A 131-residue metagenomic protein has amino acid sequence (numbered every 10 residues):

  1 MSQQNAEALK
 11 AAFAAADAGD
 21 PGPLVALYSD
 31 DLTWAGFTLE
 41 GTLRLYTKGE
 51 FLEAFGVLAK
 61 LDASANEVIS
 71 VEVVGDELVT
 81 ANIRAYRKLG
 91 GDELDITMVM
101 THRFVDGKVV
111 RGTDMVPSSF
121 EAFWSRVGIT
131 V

Functional and structural regions predicted by a protein language model:
M1-A26, D30, F123-V131: Short, low-complexity N-terminal intrinsically disordered segments enriched in polar/charged residues
Q4, E53-V131: A beta-strand edge to alpha-helix "cap/lid" segment located at domain peripheries
N5-A8, D20, T47-F51, K108: Alpha-helical structural motif
A11, A26-L27, W34, T80 (+2 more regions): Generic detector of low-complexity/intrinsically disordered segments and short hydrophobic N-terminal stretches
A15, T38-T42, R87: Short histidine/acidic/glycine/proline-rich micro-motifs that form metal- and phosphate-coordinating active-site loops
A18, A35, G90: Short glycine-rich loop/turn motifs that provide flexible caps or phosphate-binding loops at active sites
P21-V25, S29-E77: A solvent-exposed, acidic/Ser-Thr-rich amphipathic alpha-helical stretch
